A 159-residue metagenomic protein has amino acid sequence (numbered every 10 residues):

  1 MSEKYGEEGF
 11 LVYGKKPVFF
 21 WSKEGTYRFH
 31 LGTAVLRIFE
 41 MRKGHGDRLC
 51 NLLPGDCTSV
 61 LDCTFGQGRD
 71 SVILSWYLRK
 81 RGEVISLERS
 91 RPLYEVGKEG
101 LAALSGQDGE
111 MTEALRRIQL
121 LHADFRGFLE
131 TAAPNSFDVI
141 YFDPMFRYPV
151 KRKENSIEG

Functional and structural regions predicted by a protein language model:
M1-T58: S-adenosyl-L-methionine
N51, V72, W76, E99: Short, well-ordered alpha-helices that flank and scaffold nucleotide-derived cofactor binding pockets
P54, R79, P134: Short conserved AdoMet
C57-G66, I85: Conserved class I S-adenosyl-L-methionine
Q67-R81: Conserved SAM-binding loop of SAM-dependent methyltransferases across substrates and taxa, primarily the Class I
L78, A103, S156-G159: Glycine-rich, phosphate-binding/catalytic loops in enzymes
L87-V139: S-adenosyl-L-methionine
P144-G159: Mobile active-site "lid"/loop adjacent to the S-adenosyl-L-methionine
